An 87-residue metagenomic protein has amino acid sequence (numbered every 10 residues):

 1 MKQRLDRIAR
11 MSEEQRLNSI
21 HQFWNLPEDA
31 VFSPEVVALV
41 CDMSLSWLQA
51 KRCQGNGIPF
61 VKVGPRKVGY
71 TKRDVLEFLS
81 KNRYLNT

Functional and structural regions predicted by a protein language model:
M1-A50, K67, K72-T87: Basic Lys/Arg-rich amphipathic helical interaction modules
G55-N56, N82: The DNA-recognition helices of helix-turn-helix-type DNA-binding domains
P59-V68: Short Lys/Arg-enriched helix C-cap and helix-to-coil transition segments that create basic nucleic-acid-contact patches
